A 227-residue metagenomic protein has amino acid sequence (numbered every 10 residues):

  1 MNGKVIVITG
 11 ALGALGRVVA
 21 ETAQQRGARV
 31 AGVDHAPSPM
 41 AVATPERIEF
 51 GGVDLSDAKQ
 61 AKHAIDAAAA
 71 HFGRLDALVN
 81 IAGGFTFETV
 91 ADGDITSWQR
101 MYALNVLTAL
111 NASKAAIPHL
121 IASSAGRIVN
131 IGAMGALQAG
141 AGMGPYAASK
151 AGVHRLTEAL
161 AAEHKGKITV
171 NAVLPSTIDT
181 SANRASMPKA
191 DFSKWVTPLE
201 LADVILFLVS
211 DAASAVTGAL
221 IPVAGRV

Functional and structural regions predicted by a protein language model:
L12: Conserved glycine-rich cofactor-binding loop
T89-V90, S97-Q99, I128: Substrate-binding pocket helix/loop in short-chain dehydrogenase/reductase
G93, A139-A147, A159, N183: Active-site loop-to-helix junction immediately N-terminal to the catalytic Tyr of the SDR YXXXK motif in Rossmann-fold
S113, S149: Active-site helix of classical SDR
P118, A161-E163, S214: Alpha-helical segment proximal to the catalytic Tyr-Lys
A133: Residue(s) in the substrate-gating loop at a strand-loop-helix junction that position the organic substrate next
G166, A172-V173, T180, A190-V227: C-terminal helical subdomain
